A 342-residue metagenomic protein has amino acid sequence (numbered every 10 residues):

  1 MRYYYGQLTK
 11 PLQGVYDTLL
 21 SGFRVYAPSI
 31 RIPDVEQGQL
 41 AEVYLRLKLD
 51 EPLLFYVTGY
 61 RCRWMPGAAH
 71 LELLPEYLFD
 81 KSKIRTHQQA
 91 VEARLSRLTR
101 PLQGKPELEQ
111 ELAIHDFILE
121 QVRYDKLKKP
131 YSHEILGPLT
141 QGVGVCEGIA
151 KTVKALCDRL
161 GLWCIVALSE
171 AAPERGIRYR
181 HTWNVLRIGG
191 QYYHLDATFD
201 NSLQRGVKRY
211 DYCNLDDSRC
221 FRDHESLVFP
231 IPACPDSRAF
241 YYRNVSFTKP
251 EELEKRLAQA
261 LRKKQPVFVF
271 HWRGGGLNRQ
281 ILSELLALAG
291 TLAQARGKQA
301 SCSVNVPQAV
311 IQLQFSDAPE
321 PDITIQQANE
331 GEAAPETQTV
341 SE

Functional and structural regions predicted by a protein language model:
M1-R94, R262, N278-E342: Linear, non-domain "peripheral" regions
M1-Y26, Y124-D125, R238-R273, E332: An N-terminal amphipathic alpha-helical segment
R46, D50, R94-P101, F117-Q121 (+2 more regions): Structured segments of extracytoplasmic/periplasmic soluble domains in secreted or envelope-associated proteins
T58-R61, L127-E134, W272: Short coil/turn segments at secondary-structure boundaries
Y77-P138: Secondary-structure boundary elements
F79, Q121-D125, C146, A171-R175 (+2 more regions): Solvent-exposed loop/turn segments at secondary-structure junctions within structured extracellular/periplasmic domains
G148-C220: Hydrophobic/aromatic-rich core segments of domains that either
Y212-A300: Metal-dependent nuclease catalytic core centered on acidic motifs
